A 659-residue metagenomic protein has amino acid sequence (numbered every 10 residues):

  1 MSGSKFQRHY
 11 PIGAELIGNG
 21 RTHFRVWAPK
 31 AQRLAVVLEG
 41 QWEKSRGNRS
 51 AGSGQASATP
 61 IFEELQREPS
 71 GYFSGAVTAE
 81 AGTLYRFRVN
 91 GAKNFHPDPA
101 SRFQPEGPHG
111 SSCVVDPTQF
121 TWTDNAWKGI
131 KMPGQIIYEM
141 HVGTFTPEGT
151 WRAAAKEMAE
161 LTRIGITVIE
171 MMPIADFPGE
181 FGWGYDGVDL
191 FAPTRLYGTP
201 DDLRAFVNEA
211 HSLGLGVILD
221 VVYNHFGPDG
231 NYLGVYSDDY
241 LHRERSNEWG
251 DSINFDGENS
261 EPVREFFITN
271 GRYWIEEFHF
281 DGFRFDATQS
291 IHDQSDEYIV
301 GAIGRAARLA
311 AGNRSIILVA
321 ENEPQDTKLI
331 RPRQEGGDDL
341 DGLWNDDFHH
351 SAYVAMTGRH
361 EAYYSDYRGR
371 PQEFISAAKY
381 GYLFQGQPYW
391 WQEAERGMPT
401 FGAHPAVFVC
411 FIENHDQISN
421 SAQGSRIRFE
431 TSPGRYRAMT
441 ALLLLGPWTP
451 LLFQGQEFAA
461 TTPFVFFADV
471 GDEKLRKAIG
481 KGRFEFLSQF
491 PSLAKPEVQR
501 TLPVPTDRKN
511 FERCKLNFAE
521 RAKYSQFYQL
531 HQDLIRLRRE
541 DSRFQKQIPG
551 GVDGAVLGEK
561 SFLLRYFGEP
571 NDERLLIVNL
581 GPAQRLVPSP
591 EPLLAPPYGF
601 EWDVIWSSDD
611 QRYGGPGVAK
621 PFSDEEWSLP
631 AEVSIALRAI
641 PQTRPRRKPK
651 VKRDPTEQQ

Functional and structural regions predicted by a protein language model:
M1-R49, A58-Y138, P147, A155-T162 (+5 more regions): Carbohydrate-interacting/catalytic domains
V26, P173, T194, D220-V221 (+10 more regions): Active-site proximal loops enriched in glycine and acidic residues that flank catalytic Cys/His/Asp and coordinate
P105-E106, F120, N125-M132, H141-G312 (+4 more regions): Substrate-binding/active-site clefts of carbohydrate-active enzymes
G134-P147, G187-V188, N247-E258, N414-I427 (+1 more regions): Short glycine/proline-rich turn/loop motifs
H141-T146, A175, T194, Y223 (+9 more regions): Short, flexible loop/turn elements at secondary-structure junctions
E261, E265, T269, A406 (+2 more regions): Feature representing long, continuous alpha-helical segments
V300, G304-K495, R539, G568 (+1 more regions): Conserved alpha/beta catalytic core and glycan-binding cleft of carbohydrate-active enzymes
